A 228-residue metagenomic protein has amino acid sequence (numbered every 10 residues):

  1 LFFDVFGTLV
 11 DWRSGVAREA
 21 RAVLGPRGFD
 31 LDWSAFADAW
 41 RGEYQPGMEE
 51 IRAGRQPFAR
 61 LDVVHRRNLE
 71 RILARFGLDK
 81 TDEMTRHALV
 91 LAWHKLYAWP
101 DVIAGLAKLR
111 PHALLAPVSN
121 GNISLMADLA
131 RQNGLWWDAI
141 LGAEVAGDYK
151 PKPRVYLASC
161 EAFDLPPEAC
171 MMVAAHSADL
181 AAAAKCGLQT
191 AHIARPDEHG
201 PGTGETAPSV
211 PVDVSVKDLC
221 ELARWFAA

Functional and structural regions predicted by a protein language model:
L1, I103, A107, V118-A228: Asp-based, Mg2+/Mn2+-dependent phosphohydrolase catalytic module
L1-P100: N-terminal helical cap/lid subdomain that shapes the substrate entry/recognition surface in HAD-like hydrolases
V23, R27, G105-A113: A short, Lys/Arg-enriched amphipathic alpha-helix followed by its capping loop at the start of a domain
E43, P111-H112, A143: Structured helix-beta-strand junction loops
P57-D62, K108-A113, D197-E198: Short alpha-helical linear motifs
P57-F58, W93-H94, L115, E144-V145 (+1 more regions): A generic structural signal for short
W99, P111-L114, L188: Short phosphate-binding/catalytic loops that engage adenosine nucleotides
